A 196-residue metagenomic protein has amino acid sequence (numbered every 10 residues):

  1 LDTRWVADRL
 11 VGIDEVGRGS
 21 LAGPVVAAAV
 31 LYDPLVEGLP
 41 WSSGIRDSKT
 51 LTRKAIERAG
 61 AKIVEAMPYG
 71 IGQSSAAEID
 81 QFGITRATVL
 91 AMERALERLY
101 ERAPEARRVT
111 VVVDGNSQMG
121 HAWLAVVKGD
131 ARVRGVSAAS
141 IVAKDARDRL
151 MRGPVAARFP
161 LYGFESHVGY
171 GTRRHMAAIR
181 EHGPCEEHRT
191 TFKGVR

Functional and structural regions predicted by a protein language model:
L1-R196: RNase H-like, Mg2+-dependent phosphodiesterase core, and more generally RNA phosphate-backbone-engaging helix-loop
